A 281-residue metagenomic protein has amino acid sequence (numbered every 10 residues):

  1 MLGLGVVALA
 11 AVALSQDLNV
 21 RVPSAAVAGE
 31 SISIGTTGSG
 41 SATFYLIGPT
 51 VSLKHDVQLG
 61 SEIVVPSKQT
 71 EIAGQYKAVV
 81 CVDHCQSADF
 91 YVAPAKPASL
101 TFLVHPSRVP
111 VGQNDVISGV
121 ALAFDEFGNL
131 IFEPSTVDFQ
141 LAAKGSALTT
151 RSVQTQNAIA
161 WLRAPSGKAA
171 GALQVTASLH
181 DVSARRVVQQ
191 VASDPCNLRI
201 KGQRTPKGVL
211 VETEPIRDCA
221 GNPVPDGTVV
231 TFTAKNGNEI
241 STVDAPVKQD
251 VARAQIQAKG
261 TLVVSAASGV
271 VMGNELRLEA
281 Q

Functional and structural regions predicted by a protein language model:
L2-A10: Bacterial N-terminal signal peptides
A11-Q281: The feature marks long extracellular or luminal low-complexity segments
